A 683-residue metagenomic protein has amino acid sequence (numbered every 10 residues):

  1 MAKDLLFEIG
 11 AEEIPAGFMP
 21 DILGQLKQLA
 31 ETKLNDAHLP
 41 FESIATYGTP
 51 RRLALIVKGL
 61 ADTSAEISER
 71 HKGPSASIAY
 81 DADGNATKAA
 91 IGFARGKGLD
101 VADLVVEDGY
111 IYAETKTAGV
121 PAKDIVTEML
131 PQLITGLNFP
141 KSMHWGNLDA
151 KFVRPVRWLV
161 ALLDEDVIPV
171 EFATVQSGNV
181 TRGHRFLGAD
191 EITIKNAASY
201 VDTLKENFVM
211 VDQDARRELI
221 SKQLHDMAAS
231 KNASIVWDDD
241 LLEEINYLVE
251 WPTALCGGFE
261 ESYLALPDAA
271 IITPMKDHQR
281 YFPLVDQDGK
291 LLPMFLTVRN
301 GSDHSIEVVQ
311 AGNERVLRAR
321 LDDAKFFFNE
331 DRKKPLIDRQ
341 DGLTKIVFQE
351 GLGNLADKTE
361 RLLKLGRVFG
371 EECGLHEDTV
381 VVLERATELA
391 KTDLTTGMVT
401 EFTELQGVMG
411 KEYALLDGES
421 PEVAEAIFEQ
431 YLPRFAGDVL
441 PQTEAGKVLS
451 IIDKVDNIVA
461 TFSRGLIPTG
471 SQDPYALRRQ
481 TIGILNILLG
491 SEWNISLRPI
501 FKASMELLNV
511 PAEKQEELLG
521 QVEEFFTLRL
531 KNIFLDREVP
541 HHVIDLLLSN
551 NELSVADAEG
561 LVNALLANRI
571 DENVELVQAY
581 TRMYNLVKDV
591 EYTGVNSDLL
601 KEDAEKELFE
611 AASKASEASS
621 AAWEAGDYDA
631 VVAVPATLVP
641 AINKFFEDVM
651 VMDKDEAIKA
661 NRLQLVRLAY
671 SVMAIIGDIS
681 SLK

Functional and structural regions predicted by a protein language model:
M1-K683: Amphipathic alpha-helical "coupling" segments that flank catalytic cores
